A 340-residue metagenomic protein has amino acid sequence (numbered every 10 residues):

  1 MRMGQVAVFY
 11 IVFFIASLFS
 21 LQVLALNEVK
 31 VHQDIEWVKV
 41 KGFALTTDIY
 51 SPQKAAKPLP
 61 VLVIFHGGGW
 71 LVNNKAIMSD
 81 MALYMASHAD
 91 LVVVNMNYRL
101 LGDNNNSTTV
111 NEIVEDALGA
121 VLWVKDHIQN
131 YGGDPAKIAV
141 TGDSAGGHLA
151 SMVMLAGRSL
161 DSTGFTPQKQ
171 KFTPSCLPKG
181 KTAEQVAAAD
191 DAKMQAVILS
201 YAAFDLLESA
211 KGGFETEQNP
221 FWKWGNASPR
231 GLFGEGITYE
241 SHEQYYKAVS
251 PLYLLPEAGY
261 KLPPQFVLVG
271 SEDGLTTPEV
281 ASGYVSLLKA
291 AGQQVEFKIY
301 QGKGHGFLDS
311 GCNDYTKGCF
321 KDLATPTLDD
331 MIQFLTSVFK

Functional and structural regions predicted by a protein language model:
M1-I11: Bacterial N-terminal signal peptides that target proteins for export
V12-F13, V23-L24: Cleavable N-terminal signal peptides
L26-K340: Alpha/beta-hydrolase superfamily serine-hydrolase fold, recognizing
